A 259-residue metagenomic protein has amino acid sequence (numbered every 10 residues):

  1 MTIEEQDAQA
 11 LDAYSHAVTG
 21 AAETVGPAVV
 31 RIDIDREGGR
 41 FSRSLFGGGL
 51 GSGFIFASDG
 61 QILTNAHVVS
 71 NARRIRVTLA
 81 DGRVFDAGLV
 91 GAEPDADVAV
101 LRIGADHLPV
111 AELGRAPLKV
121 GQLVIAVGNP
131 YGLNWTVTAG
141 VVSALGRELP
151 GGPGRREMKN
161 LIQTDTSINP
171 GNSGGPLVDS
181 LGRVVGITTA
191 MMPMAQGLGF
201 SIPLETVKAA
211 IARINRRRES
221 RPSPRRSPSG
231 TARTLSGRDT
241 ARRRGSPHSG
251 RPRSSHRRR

Functional and structural regions predicted by a protein language model:
M1-L235, T240-R242, S254-R258: Serine-dependent protease modules
